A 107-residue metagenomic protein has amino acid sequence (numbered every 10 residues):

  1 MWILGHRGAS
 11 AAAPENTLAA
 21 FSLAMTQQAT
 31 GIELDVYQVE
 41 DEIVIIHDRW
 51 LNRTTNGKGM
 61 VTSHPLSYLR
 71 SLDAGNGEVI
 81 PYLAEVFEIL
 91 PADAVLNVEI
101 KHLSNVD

Functional and structural regions predicted by a protein language model:
M1-D107: Phosphate-group recognition and catalysis centered on beta-loop-alpha active-site segments
